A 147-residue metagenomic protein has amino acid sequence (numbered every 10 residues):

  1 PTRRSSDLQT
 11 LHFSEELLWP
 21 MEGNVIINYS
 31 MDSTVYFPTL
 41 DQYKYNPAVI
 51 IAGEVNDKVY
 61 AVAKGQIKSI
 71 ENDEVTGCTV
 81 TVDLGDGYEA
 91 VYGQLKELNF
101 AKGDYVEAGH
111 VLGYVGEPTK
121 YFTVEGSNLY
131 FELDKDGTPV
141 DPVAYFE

Functional and structural regions predicted by a protein language model:
T2-S5: Short, small-residue-biased leader/transition segments that mark boundaries at the very start of proteins
D7-N28: Extracytoplasmic beta-rich ectodomain segments of secreted or membrane-anchored proteins
M21, Y45-P47, V55, A63 (+3 more regions): Envelope-exposed proteins and targeting segments
M21-V25, G53-I67, V106-G109: Generic structural motif
N28, I70-E71, L98, V115-P118: Residue-level recognition of beta-strand microenvironments
S30-Y60: Short glycine/threonine/proline-enriched tight-turn/helix- or strand-capping micro-motif at secondary-structure
A61-K96: Zn2+-dependent peptidoglycan hydrolase active-site motif and core
D104-E147: Conserved, short, structured surface segments that act as functional micro-motifs
